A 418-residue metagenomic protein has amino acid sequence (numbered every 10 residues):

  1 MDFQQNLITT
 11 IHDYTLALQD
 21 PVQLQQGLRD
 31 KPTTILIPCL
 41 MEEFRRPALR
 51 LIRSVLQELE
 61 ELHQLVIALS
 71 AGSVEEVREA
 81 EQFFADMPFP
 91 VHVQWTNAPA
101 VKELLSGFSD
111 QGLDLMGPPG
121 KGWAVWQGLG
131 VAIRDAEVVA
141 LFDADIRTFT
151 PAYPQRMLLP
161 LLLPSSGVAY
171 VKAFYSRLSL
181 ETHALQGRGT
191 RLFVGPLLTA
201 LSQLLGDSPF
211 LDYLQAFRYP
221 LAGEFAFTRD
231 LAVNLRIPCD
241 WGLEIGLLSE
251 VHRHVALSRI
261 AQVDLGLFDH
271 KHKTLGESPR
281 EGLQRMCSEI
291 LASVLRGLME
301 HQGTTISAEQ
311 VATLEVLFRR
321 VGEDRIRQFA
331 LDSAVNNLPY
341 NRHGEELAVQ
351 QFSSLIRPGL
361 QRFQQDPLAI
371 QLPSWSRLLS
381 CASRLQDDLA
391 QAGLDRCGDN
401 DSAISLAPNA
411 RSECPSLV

Functional and structural regions predicted by a protein language model:
M1-D13, P88, K271, L275-V418: Terminal low-complexity segments of carbohydrate-biosynthetic enzymes
M1-Q57: N-proximal low-complexity "stem/linker" segments adjacent to membrane-targeting elements
T15, E76-A136: Active-site-proximal specificity loops/subdomain of glycosyltransferases
L51-H63, Q82-F83: Short, acidic, metal-binding catalytic loop of nucleotide-sugar glycosyltransferases
D135-R147: Short beta-strand-to-loop acidic/aromatic patch adjacent to the donor-nucleotide binding site
R147-S179: Conserved donor-nucleotide/metal-binding helix-loop-beta segment in metal-dependent transferases, i.e., the alpha-helix
E181-R191, S202-E224: A recurrent flexible, glycine/aromatic-enriched loop bordering the glycosyltransferase active site that acts as
C239, L248-F268, E277: Catalytic donor-sugar/metal-binding loop of nucleotide-sugar-dependent glycosyltransferases
